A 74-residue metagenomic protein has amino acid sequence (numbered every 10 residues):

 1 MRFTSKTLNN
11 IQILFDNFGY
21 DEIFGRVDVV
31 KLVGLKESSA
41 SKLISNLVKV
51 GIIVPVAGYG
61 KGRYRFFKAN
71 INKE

Functional and structural regions predicted by a protein language model:
M1-E74: C-terminal regulatory or interaction extensions
